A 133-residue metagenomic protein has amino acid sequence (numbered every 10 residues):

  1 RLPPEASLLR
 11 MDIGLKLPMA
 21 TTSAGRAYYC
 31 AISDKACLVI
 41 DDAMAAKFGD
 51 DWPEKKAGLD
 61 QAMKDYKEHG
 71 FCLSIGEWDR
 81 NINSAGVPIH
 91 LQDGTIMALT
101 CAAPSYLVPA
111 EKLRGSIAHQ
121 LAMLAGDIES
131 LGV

Functional and structural regions predicted by a protein language model:
R1-A43: Amphipathic alpha-helical effector-binding/dimerization core of metabolite-sensing transcriptional regulators
Y29, S33, A118, A122-E129 (+1 more regions): Short amphipathic alpha-helical signal-transduction/dimerization elements
I40, E111-L113, V133: Short linear functional motifs in flexible/disordered or boundary regions
M44, D51: Acidic, glycine-rich loop-and-strand cores that form catalytic or ligand-binding grooves in diverse globular domains
W52-D127: Extended hydrophobic
